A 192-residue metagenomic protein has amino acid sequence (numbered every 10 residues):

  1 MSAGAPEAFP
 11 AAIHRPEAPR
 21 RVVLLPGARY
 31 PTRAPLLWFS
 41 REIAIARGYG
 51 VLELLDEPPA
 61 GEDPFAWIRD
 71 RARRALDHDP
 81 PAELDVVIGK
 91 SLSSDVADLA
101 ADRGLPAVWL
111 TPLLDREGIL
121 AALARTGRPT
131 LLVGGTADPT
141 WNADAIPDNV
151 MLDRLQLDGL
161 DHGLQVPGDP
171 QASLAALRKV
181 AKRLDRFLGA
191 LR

Functional and structural regions predicted by a protein language model:
M1-L84, V166: Serine-hydrolase catalytic machinery in alpha/beta-hydrolase-like enzymes
G27-A28, D56-E57, V108-E117, G135-A137: Active-site nucleophile loop of the alpha/beta-hydrolase fold
R33, G134-A145: Conserved alpha/beta-hydrolase "acid-adjacent" motif
A72-R128: Primarily recognizes the serine-hydrolase "nucleophile elbow" in alpha/beta-hydrolase and SGNH/GDSL folds
T126-G127, L131-G134, D138, L157: Short beta-strand/loop motif that positions the catalytic acidic residue of the alpha/beta-hydrolase fold
W141-Q156: Conserved loop-alpha-helix segment in the C-terminal half of the alpha/beta-hydrolase fold that carries the catalytic
L160-A176: Catalytic histidine-centered segment of alpha/beta-hydrolase-like enzymes
K179, R183-L191: C-terminal alpha-helix
